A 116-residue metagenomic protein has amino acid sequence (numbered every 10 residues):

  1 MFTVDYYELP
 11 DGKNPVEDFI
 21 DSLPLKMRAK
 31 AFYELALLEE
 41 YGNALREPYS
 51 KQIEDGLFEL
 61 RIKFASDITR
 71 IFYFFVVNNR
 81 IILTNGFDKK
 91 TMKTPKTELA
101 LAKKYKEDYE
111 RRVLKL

Functional and structural regions predicted by a protein language model:
M1-I68, V77-I81, K90-L116: Basic, Lys/Arg-enriched alpha-helical interface segments
T84: ATP-dependent carboxylate-activation loops
F87: Residue-level signal for short, function-critical loop segments
